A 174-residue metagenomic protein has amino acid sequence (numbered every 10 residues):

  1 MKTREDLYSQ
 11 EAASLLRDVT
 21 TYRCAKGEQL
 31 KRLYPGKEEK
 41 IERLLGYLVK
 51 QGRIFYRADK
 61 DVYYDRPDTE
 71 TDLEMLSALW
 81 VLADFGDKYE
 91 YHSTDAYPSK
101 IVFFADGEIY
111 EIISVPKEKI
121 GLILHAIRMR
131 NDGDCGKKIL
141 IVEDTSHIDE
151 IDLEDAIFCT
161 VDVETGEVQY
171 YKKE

Functional and structural regions predicted by a protein language model:
M1-S14: Short alpha-helical segments that sit at the start of domains
A13, G27-E28, E42: Short amphipathic alpha-helical segments
L15-T21, K50-I127: Nucleic-acid-binding surface
T21-Y34: Short acidic, hydrophobic short linear motifs in intrinsically disordered regions
P35-K50: Short amphipathic alpha-helical interaction segments
G107-I113, D132-E143, A156-F158: Hydrophobic beta-strand segments of well-ordered beta-sheets in folded domains
G121-K138, V142-I151: Aromatic- and charge-enriched substrate-recognition/interaction segments in catalytic or ligand-/protein-binding
S146-E174: Domain-level recognition of nuclease-like catalytic cores that cleave nucleotide substrates
